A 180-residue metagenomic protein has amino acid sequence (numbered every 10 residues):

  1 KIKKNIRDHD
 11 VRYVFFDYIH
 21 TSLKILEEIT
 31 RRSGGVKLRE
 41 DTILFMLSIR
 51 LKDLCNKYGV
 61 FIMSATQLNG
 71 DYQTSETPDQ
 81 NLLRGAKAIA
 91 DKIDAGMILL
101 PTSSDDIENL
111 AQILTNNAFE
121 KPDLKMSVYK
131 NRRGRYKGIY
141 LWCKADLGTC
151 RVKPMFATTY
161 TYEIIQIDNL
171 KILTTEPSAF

Functional and structural regions predicted by a protein language model:
K1-K37: Conserved inter-motif catalytic segment of the P-loop NTP-binding fold
K1-V11, D53-Y58, G70-F180: C-terminal regions of RecA-like/P-loop NTPase motor modules
F15-F16, V60-Q67: Structural recognition of the conserved hydrophobic beta-strand(s) that form the central parallel beta-sheet of P-loop
H20, L68-G70: Active-site-proximal loop/turn and secondary-structure-junction residues that shape catalytic pockets, frequently
K24-F45, T74-N81: Flexible beta-alpha connector loops of hexameric P-loop NTPases
E40-K57: A long, amphipathic alpha-helix that forms part of the scaffold/cap immediately adjacent to metal-dependent active
